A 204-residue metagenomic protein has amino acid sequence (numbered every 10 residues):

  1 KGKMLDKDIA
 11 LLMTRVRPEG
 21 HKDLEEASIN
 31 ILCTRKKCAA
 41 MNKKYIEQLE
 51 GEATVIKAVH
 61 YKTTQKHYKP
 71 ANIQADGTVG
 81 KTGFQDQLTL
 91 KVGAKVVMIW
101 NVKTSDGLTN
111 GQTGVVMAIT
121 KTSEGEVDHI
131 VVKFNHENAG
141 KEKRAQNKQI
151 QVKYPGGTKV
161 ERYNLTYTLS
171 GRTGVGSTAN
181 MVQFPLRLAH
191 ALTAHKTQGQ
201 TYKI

Functional and structural regions predicted by a protein language model:
K1-D106: Conserved helicase motor core of P-loop NTPases
V102-K103, L108-I204: Conserved helicase C-terminal RecA-like lobe
